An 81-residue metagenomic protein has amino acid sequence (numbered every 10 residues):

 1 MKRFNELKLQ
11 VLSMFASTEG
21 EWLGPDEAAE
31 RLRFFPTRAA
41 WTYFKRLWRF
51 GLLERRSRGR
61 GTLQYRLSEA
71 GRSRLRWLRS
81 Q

Functional and structural regions predicted by a protein language model:
M1-M14, R79: Short alpha-helical segments that sit at the start of domains
K2, F34-R49: Short amphipathic alpha-helical interaction segments
E6, L23, A39-T42, R66: Alpha-helix N-cap and coil->helix boundary residues
F15-E19: Short helix-to-turn junction characteristic of helix-turn-helix DNA-binding domains, especially the helix
G20-L32: Short acidic, hydrophobic short linear motifs in intrinsically disordered regions
W48-R58: A short, conserved structural fragment
R60-S68: Minor-groove-contacting beta-hairpin "wing" of winged helix-turn-helix DNA-binding domains
E69-Q81: Short, amphipathic alpha-helical interaction segments positioned at domain boundaries
